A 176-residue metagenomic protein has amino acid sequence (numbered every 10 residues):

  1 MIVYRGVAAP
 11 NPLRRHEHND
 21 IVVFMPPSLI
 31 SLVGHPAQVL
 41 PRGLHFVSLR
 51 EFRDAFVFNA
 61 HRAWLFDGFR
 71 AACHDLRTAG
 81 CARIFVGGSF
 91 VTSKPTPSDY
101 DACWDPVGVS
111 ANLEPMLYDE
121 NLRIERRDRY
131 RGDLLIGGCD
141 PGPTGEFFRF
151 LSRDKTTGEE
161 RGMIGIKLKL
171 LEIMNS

Functional and structural regions predicted by a protein language model:
A8-A9: Ala/Thr-enriched low-complexity intrinsically disordered regions
L13-R83, V91-P97, P106-S176: Catalytic core of pol beta-like nucleotidyltransferases
A102: Structural signature of FAD isoalloxazine-binding scaffolds in flavoprotein oxidoreductases
